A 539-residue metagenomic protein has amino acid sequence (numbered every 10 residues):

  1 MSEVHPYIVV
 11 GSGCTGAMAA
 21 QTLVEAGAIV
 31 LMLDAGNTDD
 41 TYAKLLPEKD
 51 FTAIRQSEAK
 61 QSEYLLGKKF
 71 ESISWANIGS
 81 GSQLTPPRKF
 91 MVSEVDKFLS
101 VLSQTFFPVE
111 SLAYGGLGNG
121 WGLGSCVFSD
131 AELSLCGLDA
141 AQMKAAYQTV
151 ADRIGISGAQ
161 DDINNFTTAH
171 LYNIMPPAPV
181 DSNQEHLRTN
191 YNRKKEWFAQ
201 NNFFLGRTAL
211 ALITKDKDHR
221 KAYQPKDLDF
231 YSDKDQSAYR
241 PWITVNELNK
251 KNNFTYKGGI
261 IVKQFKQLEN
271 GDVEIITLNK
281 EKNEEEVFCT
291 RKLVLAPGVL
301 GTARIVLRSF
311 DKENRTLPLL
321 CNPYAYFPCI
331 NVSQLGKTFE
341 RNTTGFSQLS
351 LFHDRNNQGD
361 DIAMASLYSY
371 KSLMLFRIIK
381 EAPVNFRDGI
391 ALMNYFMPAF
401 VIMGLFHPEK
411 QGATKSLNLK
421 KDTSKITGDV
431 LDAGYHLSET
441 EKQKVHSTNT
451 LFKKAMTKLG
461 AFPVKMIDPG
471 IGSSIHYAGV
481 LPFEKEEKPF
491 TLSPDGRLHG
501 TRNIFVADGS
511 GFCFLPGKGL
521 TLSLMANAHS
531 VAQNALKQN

Functional and structural regions predicted by a protein language model:
M1-S2, T22-E25, E247-K250, K280-V287 (+2 more regions): A short acidic-Thr-Gly-centered motif at the start of a beta-strand
E3-L135, A140-A141, E313-N331, K337-N342: N-terminal glycine-rich phosphate/pyrophosphate-binding loop and immediately adjacent elements
G11-G13, G115, P297-L300, G472-S473 (+1 more regions): A short acidic Gly-Thr/Ser loop motif
E25, I29-M32, G36-R55, A59 (+9 more regions): Glycine-rich loop(s) and the adjacent beta-strand/alpha-helix scaffold that form part
S62-N77, G81-P87, V101-S103, F107 (+4 more regions): Conserved redox-cofactor binding core of oxidoreductases
L84-E110, G115-L117, C136, K312-V430 (+3 more regions): FAD cofactor-binding and catalytic pocket of flavoenzymes
S93-V95, G206, A222-D227, L431-H436 (+2 more regions): A glycine-rich dinucleotide-binding beta-alpha-beta segment and adjacent secondary-structure elements that constitute
D235-Q236, N314, L515-G519: Alpha-helix capping and helix-loop boundary segments enriched in small/acidic/polar residues
